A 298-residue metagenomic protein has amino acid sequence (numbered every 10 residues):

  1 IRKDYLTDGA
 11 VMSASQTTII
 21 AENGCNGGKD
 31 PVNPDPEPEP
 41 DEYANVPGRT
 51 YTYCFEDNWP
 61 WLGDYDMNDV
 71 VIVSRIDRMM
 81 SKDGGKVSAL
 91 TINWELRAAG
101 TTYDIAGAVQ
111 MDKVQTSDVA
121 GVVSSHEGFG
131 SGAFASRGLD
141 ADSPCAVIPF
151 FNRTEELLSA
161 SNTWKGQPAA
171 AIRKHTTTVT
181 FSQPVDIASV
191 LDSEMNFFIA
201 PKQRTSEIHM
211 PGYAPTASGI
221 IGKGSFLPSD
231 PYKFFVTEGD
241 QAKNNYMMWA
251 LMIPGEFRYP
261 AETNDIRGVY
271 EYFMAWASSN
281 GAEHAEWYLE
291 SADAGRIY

Functional and structural regions predicted by a protein language model:
I1-Y298: Non-catalytic accessory regions used for complex assembly or targeting
